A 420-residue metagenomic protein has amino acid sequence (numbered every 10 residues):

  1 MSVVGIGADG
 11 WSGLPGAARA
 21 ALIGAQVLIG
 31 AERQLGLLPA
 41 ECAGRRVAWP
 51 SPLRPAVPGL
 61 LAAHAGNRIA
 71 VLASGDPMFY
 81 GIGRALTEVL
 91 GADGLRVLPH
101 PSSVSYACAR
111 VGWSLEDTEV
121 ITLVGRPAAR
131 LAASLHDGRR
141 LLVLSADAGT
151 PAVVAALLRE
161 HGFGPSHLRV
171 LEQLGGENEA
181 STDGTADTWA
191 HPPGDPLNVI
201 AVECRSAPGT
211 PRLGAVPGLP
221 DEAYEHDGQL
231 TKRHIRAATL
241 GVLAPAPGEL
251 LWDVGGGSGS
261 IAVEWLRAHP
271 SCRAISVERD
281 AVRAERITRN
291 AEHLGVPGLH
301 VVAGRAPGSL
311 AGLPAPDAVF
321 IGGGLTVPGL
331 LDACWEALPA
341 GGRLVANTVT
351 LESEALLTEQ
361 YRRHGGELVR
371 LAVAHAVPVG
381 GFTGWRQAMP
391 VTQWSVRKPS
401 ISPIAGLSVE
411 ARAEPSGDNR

Functional and structural regions predicted by a protein language model:
M1-P101, S105, A128, S271-A274 (+3 more regions): Class I S-adenosyl-L-methionine
M1-V3, D9, P15-A20, R68-I69 (+2 more regions): A contiguous loop/helix-start segment that scaffolds small-molecule binding in enzyme catalytic cores
D9, S74-G138, P307, D317 (+2 more regions): Class I SAM-dependent methyltransferase SAM-binding "motif I" and its flanking Rossmann-like core
V199-R205, G380-R420: Core SAM-dependent methyltransferase catalytic element
G248-G257: Conserved class I S-adenosyl-L-methionine
S258-P270: Conserved SAM-binding loop of SAM-dependent methyltransferases across substrates and taxa, primarily the Class I
I287-T288: Conserved SAM-binding loop
L331-R343: A short glycine-rich, Lys/Arg-flanked "PGG" loop and its adjoining helix->strand segment in the class I
